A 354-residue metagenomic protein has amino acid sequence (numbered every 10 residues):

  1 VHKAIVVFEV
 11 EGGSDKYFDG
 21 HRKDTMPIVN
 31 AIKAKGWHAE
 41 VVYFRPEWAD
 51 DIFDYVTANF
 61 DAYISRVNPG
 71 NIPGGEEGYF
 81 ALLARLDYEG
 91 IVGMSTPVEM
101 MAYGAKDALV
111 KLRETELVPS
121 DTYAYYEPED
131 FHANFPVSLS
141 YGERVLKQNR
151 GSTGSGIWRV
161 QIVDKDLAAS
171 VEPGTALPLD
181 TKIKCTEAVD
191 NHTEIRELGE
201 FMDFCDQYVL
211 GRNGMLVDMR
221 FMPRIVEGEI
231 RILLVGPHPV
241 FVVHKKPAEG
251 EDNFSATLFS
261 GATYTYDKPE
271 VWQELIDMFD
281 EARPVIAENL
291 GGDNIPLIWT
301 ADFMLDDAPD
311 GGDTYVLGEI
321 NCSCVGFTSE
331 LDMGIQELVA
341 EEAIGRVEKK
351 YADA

Functional and structural regions predicted by a protein language model:
V1-I5: Extreme N-terminal starter segment of soluble prokaryotic enzymes
V6-E9, V235: Short hydrophobic segments within beta-strands
G12-G13, Y17-P136, S152: Conserved N-proximal alpha/beta basic substrate-recognition cap immediately N-terminal to, or forming the N-lobe
Y63-R66, V145, V217: Structural motif
F135-L146: Acidic/histidine-enriched active-site and ligand-binding environments that engage anionic O-linkages
N149, R220-P223, G292-N294: Short Gly/Pro-enriched turn/cap motifs at secondary-structure boundaries
S155, Q161-E274, M278-E288: Phosphate-binding site of ATP-dependent enzymes
V226, H238, K245-S255, F259 (+1 more regions): ATP-dependent carboxylate activation and anion-phosphoryl transfer catalytic cores that bind Mg-ATP to form
